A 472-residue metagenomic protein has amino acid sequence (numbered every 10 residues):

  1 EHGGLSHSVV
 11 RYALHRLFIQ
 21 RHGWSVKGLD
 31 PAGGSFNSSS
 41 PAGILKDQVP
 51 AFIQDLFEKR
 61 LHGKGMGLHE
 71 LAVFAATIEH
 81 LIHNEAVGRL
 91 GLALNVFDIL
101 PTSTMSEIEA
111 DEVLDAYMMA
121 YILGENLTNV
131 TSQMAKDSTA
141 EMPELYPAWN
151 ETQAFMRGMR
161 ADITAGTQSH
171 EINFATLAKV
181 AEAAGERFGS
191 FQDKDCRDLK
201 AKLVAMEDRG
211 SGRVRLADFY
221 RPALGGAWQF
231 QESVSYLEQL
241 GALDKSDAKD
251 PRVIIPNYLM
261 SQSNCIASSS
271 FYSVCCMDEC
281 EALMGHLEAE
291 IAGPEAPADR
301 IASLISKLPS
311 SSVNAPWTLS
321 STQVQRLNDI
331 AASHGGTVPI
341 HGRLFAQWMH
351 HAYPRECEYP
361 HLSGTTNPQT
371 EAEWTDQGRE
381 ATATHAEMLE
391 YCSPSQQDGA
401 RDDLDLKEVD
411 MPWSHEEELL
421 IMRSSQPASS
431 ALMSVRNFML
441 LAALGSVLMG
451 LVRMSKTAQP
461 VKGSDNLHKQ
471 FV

Functional and structural regions predicted by a protein language model:
H2-R16, W24-H80, V87-G88, L94 (+9 more regions): Acidic Ca2+-chelating loop motifs
V26, T102-M105, V313-S320, E356-T365: Short, surface-exposed acidic
Q231, L237-G293, A298-S303, T375-P394 (+2 more regions): Propeptides and adjacent flexible N-terminal/non-core segments of secreted, proteolytically processed extracellular
F271-G342, Y353-C357: Calponin-homology-like cytoskeleton-binding modules and closely related N-terminal microtubule-contacting segments
Y359-D405: Long, highly charged low-complexity segments enriched in Glu/Asp and Lys/Arg with interspersed Ser/Thr
S395-S424: Extended, low-complexity, polar regulatory segments
R423-A442: Juxtamembrane/start-of-transmembrane alpha-helix segments at the extracytoplasmic/lumenal side of membrane anchors
V447-N466: Transmembrane-helix exit/juxtamembrane "anchor" motif
